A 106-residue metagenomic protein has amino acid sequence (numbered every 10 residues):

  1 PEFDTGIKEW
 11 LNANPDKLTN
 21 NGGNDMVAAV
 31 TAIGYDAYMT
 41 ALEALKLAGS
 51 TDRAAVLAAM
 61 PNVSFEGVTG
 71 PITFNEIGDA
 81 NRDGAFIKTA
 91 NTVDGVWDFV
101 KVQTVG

Functional and structural regions predicted by a protein language model:
P1-G106: Extracytosolic ligand-binding ectodomains
